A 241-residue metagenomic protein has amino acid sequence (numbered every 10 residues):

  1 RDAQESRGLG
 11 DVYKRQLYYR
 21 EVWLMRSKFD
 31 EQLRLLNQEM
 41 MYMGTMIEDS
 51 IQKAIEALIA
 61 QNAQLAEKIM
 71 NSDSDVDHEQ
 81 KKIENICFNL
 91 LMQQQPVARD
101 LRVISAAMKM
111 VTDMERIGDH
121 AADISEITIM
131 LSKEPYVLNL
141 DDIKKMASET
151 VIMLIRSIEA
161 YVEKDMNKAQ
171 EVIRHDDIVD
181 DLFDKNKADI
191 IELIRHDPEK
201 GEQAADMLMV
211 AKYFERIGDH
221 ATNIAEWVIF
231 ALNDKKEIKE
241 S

Functional and structural regions predicted by a protein language model:
R1-Q16: Single conserved hydrophobic/aromatic residue that forms the stacking wall/gate of nucleotide- or nucleobase-binding
Y18-S241: Cytosolic, long alpha-helical scaffolding segments
